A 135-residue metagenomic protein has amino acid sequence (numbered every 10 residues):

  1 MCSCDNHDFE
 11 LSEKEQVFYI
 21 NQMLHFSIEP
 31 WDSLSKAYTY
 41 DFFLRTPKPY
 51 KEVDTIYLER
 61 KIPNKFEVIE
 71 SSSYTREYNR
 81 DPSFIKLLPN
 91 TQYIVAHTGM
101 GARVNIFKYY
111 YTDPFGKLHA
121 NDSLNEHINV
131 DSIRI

Functional and structural regions predicted by a protein language model:
C2-P63: N-terminal export/targeting and maturation segments
C4-D8, V17-Y19, M23-H25, M100-I135: Extended, polar beta-sheet/loop recognition surfaces of beta-rich domains that mediate binding to diverse ligands
V17, K36-Y38, T55, S72 (+3 more regions): Intrinsically disordered, low-complexity segments enriched in small/polar residues
Y57-Q92: Signal that preferentially marks extracellular ectodomain short beta-strand elements of beta-sandwich modules
V95-G99: Conserved structural position at the C-terminal beta-strand of extracellular beta-sandwich adhesion modules
